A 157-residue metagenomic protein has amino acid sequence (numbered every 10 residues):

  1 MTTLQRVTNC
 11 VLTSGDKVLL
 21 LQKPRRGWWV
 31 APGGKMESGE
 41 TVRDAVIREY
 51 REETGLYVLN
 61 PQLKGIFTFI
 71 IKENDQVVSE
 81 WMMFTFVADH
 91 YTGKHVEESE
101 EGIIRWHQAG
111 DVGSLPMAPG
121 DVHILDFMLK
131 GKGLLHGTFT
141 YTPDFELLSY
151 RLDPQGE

Functional and structural regions predicted by a protein language model:
M1-V18, K35: Conserved N-terminal beta-strand and adjoining loop/helix that marks the start of the Nudix/MutT-like hydrolase domain
Q5-N9, W81-T85, H136: Short hydrophobic/aromatic beta-strand or adjacent loop that forms the aromatic wall/cage of a ligand/substrate-binding
V18-L20, H95, L147: Hydrophobic "anchor" residues
R26-W28, I103-I104: Short, surface-exposed beta-strand-loop junctions and turns on beta-sheet-rich folds
W28-V30, K35: A positional/architectural concept
M36-L59, I70-F127, S149-E157: Unchanged
G65: Catalytic phosphate/metal-binding cores of nucleic-acid and nucleotide-processing enzymes, i.e., regions that mediate
L134-E157: Acidic/histidine-enriched, glycine/proline-rich intrinsically disordered or flexible terminal extensions
